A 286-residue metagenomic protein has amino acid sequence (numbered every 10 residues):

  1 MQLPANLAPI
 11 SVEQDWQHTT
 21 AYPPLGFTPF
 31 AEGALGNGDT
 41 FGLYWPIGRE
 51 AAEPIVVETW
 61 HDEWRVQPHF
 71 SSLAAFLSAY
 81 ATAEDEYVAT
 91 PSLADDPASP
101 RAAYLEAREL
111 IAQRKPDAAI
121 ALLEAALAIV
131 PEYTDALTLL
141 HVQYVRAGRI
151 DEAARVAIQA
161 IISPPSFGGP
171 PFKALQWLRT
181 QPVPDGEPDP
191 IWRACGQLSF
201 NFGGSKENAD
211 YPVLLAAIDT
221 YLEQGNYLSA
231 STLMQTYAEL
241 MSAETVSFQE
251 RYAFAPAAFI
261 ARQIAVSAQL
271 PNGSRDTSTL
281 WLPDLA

Functional and structural regions predicted by a protein language model:
M1-G48, E84, D95, P100-A103 (+4 more regions): A surface-exposed partner-binding patch
E53-P91: Compact, glycine/acidic-enriched structural inserts
